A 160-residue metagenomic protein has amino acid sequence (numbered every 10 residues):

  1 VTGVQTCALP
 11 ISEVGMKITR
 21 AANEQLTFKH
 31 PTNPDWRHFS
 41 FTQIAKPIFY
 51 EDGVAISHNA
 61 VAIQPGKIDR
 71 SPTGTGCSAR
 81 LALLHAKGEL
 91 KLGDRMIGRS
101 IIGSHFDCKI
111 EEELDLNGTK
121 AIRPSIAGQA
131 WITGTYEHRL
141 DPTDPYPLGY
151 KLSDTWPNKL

Functional and structural regions predicted by a protein language model:
T2-L9: Short, small-residue-biased leader/transition segments that mark boundaries at the very start of proteins
V4, L81, G134-E137: Short helix/loop capping segments that flank catalytic or ligand/cofactor-binding pockets
P10-E13, K17, R37, T75-A79 (+1 more regions): Conserved active-site and cofactor/substrate-binding residues in soluble primary-metabolism enzymes
P10-N33: Conserved phosphate/ATP/ADP-binding segment of small-molecule kinases
Q25-A62, K67: Conserved phosphate-donor
V54-G93: Active-site beta-strand/loop microenvironment that shapes enzyme catalytic pockets
L92-G134: A structural-propensity feature for long, helix-poor, extended segments
Q129-L160: Structural signal for terminal/edge beta-strands and the immediately following C-terminal loop/tail that closes
